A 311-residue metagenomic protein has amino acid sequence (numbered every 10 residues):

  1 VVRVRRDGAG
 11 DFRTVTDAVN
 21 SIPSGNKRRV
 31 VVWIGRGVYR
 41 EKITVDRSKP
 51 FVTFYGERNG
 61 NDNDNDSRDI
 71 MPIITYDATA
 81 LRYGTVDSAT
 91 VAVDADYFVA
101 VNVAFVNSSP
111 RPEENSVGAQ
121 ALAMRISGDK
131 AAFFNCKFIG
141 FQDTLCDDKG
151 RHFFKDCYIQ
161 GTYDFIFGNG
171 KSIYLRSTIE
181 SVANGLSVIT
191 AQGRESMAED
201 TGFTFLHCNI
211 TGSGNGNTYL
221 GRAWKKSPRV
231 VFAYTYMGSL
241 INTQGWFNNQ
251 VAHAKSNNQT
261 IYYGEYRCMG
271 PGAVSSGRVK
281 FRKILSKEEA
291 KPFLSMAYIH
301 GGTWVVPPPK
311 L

Functional and structural regions predicted by a protein language model:
V1-L311: Sequence-level preference for short, compositionally simple segments enriched in small aliphatic or small polar residues
